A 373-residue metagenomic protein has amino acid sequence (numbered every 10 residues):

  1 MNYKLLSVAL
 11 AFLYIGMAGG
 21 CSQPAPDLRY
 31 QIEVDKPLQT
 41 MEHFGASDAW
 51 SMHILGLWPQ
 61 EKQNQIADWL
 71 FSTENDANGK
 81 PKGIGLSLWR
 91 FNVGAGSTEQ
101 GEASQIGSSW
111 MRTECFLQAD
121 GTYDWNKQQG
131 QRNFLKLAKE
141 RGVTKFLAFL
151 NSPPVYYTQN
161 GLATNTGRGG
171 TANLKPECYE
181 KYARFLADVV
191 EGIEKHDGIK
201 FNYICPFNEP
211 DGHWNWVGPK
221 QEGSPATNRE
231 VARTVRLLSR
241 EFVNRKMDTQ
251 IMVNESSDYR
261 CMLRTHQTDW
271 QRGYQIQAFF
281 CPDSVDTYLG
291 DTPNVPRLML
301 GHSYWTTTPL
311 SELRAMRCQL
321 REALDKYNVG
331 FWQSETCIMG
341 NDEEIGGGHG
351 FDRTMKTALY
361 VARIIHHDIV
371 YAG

Functional and structural regions predicted by a protein language model:
M1-S7: Bacterial N-terminal signal peptides that target proteins for export
S7-G16: Bacterial N-terminal signal peptides
C21-Y203, G212, E230-Q267, Q271-V285 (+4 more regions): Non-catalytic accessory regions flanking glycosidase/transglycosidase catalytic cores in CAZymes
N173-E180, Q221-E230, S311, D352-K356: Alpha-helix capping and helix-loop boundary segments enriched in small/acidic/polar residues
Y203-P225: The feature captures the catalytic groove of carbohydrate-active enzymes
P210-D211, S257, L300, Y304-W305 (+1 more regions): Catalytic metal-binding/acid-base residues of hydrolase active sites
V217-S224, L263-Y274, G346-T354: Short, flexible/disordered intra-domain loops and linkers
S303-G373: Catalytic-core region of carbohydrate-active enzymes that cleave or remodel glycosidic bonds
